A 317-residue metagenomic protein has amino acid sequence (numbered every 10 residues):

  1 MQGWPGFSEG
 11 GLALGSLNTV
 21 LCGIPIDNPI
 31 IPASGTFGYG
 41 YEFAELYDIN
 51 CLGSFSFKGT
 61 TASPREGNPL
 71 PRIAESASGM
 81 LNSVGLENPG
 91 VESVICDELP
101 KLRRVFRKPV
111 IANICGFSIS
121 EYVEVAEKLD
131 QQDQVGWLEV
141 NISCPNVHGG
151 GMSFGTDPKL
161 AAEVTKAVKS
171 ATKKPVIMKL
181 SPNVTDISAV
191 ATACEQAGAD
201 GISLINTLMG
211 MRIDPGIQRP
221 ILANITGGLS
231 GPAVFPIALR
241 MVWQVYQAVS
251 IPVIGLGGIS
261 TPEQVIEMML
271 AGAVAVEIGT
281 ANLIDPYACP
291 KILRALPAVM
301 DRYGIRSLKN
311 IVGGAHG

Functional and structural regions predicted by a protein language model:
P5, E9-V110, C115-F117: N-terminal capping/small domains of soluble enzymes
F7-L14, L229-S250, I254, S260-G317: Alpha/beta catalytic cores of nucleotide-metabolism and tRNA/nucleoside-modifying enzymes
P25-D27, R104-V110, S170-V176, Q247-I251 (+1 more regions): Short, surface-exposed connector motifs at secondary-structure boundaries
I30-A33, G53-F57, V110-I114, L138-V140 (+5 more regions): Hydrophobic faces of well-ordered beta-strands that scaffold small-molecule active sites in alpha/beta enzyme cores
G38-Y41, Y47-N50, P89, S93 (+10 more regions): Conserved active-site and cofactor/substrate-binding residues in soluble primary-metabolism enzymes
T61-E66, P145-V147, M209-R212, L283-D285: Short gly/pro/ser/thr-enriched loop/turn and capping motifs at secondary-structure boundaries
I119-I254, E263-E267, A271: Alpha/beta enzyme core
